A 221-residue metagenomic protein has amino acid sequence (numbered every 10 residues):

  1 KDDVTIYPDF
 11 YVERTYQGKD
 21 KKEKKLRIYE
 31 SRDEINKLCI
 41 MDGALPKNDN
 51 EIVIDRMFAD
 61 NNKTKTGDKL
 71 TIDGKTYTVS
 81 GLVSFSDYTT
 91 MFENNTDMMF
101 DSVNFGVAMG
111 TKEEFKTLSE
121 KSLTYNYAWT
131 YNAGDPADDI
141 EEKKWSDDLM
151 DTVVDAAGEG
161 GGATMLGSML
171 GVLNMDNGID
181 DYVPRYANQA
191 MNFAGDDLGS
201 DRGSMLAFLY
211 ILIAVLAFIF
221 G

Functional and structural regions predicted by a protein language model:
K1-G221: Membrane transport/envelope proteins' first extracytoplasmic loop
